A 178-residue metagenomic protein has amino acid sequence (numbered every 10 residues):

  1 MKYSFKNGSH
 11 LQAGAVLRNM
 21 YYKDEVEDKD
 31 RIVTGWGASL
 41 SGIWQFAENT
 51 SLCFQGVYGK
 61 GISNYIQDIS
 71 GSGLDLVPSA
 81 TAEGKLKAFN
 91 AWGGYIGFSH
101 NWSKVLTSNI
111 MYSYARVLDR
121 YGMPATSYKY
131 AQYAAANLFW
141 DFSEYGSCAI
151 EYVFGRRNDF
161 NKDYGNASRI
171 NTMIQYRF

Functional and structural regions predicted by a protein language model:
S4-G122, Y128: Detector for outer-membrane/organellar transmembrane beta-barrel domains, recognizing the amphipathic beta-strand
G37-S39, Y95, Y133-A135, N171-M173: Membrane-embedded beta-strand positions in outer-membrane beta-barrel channels/transporters
N109, A149, M173: Conserved beta-strand in the GNAT
Y128, D159-G165: Solvent-exposed loop/turn segments connecting transmembrane beta-strands in outer-membrane beta-barrel proteins
A134-E151: C-terminal closing repeat unit and adjoining cap/tail of repeat-based domains
W140-F142, N166-F178: Outer-membrane beta-barrel "beta-signal"
V153-N158: A short, acidic, flexible beta-alpha connecting loop/helix-capping segment that sits on the rim of active
